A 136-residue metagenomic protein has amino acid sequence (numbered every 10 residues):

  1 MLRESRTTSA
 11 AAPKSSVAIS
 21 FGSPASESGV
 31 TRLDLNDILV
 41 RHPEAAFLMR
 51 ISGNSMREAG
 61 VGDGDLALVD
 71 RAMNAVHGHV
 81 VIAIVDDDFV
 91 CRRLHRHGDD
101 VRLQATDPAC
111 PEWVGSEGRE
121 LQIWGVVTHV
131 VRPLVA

Functional and structural regions predicted by a protein language model:
M1-R57, G62, D88-F89, R96-D100 (+2 more regions): Short, positionally conserved secondary-structure boundary motifs
A46, V76-V81: Short, hydrophobic/aromatic-rich segments at coil-to-beta transitions
M56-G60, D70-N74, G118: Short, surface-exposed secondary-structure edge patches
G64-D65, H79: Structural motif
A72-A75, D87-F89: Short, charged beta-turn/beta-strand-edge "cap" motif at the junction between a beta-strand and an adjacent loop
V90-G118: Aromatic- and Lys/Arg-enriched surface recognition patch
